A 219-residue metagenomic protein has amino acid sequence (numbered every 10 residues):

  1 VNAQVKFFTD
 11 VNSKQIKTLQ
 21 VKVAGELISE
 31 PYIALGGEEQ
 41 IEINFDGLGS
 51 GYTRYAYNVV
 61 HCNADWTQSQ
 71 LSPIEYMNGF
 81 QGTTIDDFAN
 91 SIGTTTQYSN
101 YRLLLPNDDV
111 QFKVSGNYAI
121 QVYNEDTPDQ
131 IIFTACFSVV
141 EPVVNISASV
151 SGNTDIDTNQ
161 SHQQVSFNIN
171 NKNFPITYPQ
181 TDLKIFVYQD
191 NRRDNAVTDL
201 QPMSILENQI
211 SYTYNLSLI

Functional and structural regions predicted by a protein language model:
V1-K6: Bacterial Sec-dependent N-terminal signal peptides
F8-D10, V139-H162: Low-complexity, Pro/Ser/Thr- and charge-rich linker/hinge segments at domain boundaries
S13-H61, D157-N171: Contiguous beta-strand segments within globular domains
G51-G79, T177-L200: Extended low-complexity, serine/threonine- and proline-enriched intrinsically disordered segments
Y57-V59, G116-V122, L218-I219: Short, aromatic- and glycine-rich surface loops/edge beta-strands on solvent-exposed regions
A64-W66, V110-Q111, N124-I132, R192-R193: Short acidic/polar inter-strand loop motif in beta-rich domains
T84-D87, I92-P106, I205-I219: Aromatic sugar-binding surface patches on proteins that engage polysaccharides or sugar-phosphate polymers
T95-E125: Ligand-binding face of N-terminal immunoglobulin V-set domains in extracellular IgSF glycoproteins
